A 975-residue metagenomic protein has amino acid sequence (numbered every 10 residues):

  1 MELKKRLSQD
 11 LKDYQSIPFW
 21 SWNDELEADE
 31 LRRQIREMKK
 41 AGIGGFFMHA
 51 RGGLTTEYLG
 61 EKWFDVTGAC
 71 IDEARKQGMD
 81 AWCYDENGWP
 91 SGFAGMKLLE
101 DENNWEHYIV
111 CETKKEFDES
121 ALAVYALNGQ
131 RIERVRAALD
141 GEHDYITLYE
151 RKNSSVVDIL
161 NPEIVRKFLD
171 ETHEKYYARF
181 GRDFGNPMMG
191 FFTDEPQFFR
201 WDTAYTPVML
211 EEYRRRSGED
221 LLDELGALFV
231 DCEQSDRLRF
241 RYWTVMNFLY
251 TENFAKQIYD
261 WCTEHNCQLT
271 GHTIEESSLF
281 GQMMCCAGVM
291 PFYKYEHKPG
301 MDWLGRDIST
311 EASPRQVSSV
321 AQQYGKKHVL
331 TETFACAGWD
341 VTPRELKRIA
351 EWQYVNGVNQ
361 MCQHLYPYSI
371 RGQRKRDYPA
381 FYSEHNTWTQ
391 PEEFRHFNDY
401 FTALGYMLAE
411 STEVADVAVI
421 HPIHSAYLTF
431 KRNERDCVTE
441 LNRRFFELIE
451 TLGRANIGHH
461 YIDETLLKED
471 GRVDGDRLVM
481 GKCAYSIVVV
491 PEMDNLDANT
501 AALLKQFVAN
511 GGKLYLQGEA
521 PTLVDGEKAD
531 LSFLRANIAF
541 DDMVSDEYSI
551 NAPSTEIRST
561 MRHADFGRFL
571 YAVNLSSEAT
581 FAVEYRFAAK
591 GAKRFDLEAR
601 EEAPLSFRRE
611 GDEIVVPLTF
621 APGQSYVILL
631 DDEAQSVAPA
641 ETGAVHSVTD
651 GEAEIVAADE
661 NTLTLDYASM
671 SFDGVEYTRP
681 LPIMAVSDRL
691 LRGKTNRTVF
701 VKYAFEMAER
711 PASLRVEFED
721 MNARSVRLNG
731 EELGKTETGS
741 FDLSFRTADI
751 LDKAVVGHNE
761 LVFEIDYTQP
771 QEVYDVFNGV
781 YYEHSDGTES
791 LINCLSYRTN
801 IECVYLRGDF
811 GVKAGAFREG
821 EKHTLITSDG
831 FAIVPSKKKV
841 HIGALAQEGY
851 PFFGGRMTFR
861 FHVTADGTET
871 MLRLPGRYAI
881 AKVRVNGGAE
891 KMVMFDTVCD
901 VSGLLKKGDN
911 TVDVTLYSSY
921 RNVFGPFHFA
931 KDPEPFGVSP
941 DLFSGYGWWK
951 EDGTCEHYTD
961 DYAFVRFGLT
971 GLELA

Functional and structural regions predicted by a protein language model:
R6, K12-I17, E27-R33, G44-R51 (+9 more regions): Carbohydrate-binding surfaces of carbohydrate-active enzymes
F93-R182: Catalytic and substrate-binding clefts that recognize carbohydrates or anionic sugar/phosphate headgroups
V135, T738-F741, V893-C899: Short, solvent-exposed S/T- and G/P-enriched segments that are highly enriched in secreted/extracellular and lumenal
D720-R727, G876-K882, Y920, F936: Extracytoplasmic
L751-G779, K906-P926, A930: Short, well-structured beta-strand segments enriched in hydrophobic/aromatic residues within extracellular or lumenal
Q771-E819, F924-A975: Exposed low-complexity, polar/acidic, P/S/T/G-rich flexible segments that act as propeptides, protease-susceptible
P875-V883, E890-G903: Membrane-proximal, cysteine-centered motifs at transmembrane boundaries in secretory-pathway and membrane proteins
